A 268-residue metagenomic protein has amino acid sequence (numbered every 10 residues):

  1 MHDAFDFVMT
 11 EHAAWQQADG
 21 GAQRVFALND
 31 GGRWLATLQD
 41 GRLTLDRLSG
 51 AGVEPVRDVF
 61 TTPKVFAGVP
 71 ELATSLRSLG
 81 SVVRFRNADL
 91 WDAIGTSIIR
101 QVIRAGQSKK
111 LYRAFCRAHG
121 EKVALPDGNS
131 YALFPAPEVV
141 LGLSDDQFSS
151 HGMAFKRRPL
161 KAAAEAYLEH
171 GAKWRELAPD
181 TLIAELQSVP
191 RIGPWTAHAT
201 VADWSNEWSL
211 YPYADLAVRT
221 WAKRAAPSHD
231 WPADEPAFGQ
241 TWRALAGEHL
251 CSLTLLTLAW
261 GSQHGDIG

Functional and structural regions predicted by a protein language model:
M1-G268: HhH-family (HhH-GPD) DNA N-glycosylase catalytic core used in base-excision repair
